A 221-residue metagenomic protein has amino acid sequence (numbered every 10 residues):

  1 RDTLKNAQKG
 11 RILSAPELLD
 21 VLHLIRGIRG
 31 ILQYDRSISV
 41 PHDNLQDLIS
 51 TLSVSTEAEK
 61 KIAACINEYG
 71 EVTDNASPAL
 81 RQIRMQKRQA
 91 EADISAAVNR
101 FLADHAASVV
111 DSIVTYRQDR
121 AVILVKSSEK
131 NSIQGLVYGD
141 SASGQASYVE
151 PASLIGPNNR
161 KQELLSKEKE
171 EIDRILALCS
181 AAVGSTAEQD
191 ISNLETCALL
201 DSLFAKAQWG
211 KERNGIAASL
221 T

Functional and structural regions predicted by a protein language model:
R1-A79, I83, T186-Q189, N193-A207 (+2 more regions): Conserved amphipathic alpha-helical "coupling/scaffold" segments that transmit conformational changes between domains
R36, V98, L102-H105, I172 (+3 more regions): Coiled-coil heptad-register positions
V54-N67, G156-A177: Extended, charged coiled-coil "arm/hinge" scaffolds of SMC/Rad50-like chromosome-maintenance ATPases and other large
R81-K130, L200: Extended, Lys/Arg-enriched charged tracts that mediate electrostatic binding to polyanionic substrates
I83, K87-A90, E168-I175, C179-L200: Intracellular alpha-helical coupling/juxtamembrane segments of multi-pass membrane proteins
S95, F101-S108, I113-T115, S143-I155 (+2 more regions): N-terminal accessory segments that target, anchor, or regulate ATP-driven/P-loop NTPase machines and associated
H105-R120, V183, A187, L194 (+1 more regions): Glycine/charge-rich, flexible interdomain linkers and switch-proximal surface loops that mediate coupling
I113, R117-V149, N158, A218-T221: SMC-family hinge/dimerization module
